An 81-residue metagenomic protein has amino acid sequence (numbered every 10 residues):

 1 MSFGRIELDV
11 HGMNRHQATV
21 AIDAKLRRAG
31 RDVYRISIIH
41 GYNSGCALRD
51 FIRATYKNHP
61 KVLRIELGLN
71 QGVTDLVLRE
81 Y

Functional and structural regions predicted by a protein language model:
M1-Y81: Long, charged, low-complexity intrinsically disordered regions
